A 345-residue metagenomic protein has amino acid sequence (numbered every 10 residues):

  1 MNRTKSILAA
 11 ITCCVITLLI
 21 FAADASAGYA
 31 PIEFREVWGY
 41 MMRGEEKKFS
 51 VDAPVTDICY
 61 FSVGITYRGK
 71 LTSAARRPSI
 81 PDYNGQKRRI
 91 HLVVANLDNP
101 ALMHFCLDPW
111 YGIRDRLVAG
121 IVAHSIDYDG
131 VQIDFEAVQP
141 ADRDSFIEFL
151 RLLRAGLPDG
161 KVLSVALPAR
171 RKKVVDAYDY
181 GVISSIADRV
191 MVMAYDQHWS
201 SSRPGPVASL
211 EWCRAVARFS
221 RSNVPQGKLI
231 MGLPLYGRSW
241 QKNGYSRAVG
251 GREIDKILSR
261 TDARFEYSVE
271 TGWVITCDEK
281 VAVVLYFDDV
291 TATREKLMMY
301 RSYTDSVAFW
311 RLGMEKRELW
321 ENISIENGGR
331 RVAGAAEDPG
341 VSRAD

Functional and structural regions predicted by a protein language model:
N2-I11: Bacterial N-terminal signal peptides that target proteins for export
A10-I20: Bacterial N-terminal signal peptides
G28-G120: Glycan-recognition patch characteristic of GH18 chitinases/ENGases and related GlcNAc/peptidoglycan-binding proteins
M41, S62, L92-N96, F135-A137 (+4 more regions): A cross-domain feature marking catalytic cores of carbohydrate-active enzymes and several ubiquitous metabolic/repair
I58, I133, V190, M231 (+1 more regions): Conserved, mostly hydrophobic/aromatic
C59-S62, H124-P140, M193, V307-L312: Short acidic catalytic loops
Y67-A75, P140-T261: Substrate-binding surface in catalytic domains of secreted glycosidases
L233-L297, L319, I325-D345: Glycan-binding loop/region signatures in secreted carbohydrate-active enzymes
